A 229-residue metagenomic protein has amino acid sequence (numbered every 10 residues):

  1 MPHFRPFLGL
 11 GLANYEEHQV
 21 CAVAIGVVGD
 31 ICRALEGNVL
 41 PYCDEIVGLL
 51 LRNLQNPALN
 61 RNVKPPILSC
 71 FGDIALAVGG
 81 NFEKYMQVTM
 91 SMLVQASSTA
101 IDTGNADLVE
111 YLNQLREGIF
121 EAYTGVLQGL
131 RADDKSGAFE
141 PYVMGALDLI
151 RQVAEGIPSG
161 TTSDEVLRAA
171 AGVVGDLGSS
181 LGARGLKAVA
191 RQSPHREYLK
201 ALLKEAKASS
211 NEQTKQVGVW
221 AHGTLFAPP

Functional and structural regions predicted by a protein language model:
M1-P229: Karyopherin-beta/Importin-beta family HEAT-repeat alpha-solenoid scaffold
